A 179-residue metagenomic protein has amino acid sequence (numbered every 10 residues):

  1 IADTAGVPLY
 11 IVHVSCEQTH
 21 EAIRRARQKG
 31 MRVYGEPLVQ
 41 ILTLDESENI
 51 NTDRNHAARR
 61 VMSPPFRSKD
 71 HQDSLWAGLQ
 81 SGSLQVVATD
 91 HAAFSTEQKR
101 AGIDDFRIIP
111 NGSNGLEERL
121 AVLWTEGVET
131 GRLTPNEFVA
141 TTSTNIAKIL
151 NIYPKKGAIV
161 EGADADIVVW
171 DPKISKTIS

Functional and structural regions predicted by a protein language model:
I1-V87: Histidine/acidic residue-rich metal-binding segments in metalloenzymes
D3-G6, R59, S81, Q85-V87 (+1 more regions): His/Asp/Glu-enriched, well-ordered alpha-helical/loop segment that forms or immediately abuts the divalent-metal
S15, L38, A92-A93, V168: Catalytic metal-binding/acid-base residues of hydrolase active sites
K29, D171-K173: Short acidic-glycine loop/turn motifs at beta-strand connectors
I174-S179: Short, Lys/Arg- and Gly-enriched loop/turn segments at beta-strand edges
